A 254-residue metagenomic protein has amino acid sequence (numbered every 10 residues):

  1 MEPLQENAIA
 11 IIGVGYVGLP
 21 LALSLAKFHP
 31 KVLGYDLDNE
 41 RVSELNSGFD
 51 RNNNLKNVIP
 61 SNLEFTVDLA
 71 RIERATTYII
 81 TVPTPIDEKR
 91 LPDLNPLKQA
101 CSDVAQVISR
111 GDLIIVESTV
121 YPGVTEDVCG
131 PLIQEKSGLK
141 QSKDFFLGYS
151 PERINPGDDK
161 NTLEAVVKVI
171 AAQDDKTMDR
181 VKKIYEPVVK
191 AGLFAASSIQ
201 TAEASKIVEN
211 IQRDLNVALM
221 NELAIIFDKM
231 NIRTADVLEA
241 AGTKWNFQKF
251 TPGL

Functional and structural regions predicted by a protein language model:
M1-L254: Structural/interface elements that position substrates and couple domains in central-metabolism enzymes
